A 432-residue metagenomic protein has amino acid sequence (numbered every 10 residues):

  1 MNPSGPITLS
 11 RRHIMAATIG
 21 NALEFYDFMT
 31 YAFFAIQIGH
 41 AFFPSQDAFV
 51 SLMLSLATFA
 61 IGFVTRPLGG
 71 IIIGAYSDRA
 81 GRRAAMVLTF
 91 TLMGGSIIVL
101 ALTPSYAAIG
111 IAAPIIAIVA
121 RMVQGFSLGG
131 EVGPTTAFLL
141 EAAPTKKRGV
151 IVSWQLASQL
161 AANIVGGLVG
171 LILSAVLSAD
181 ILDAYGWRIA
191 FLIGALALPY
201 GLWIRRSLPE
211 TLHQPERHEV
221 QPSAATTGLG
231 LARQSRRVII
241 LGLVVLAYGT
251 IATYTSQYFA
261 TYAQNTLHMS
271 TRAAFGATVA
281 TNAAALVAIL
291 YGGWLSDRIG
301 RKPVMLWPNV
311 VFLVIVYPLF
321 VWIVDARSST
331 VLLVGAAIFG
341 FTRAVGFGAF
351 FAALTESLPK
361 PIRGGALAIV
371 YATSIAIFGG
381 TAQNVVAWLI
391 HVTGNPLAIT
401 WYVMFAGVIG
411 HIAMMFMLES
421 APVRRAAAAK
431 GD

Functional and structural regions predicted by a protein language model:
A32, R236-A284, G379-Q383: Extracytoplasmic gate region of multi-pass secondary transporters
P44, T91-G110, V311-A326: C-terminal ends and interior cores of transmembrane alpha-helices in multi-pass membrane transporters/permeases
L56-A75, G94-S96, V279-G292: Central cavity-lining transmembrane alpha-helices of secondary-active solute carriers, predominantly the Major
R79-T91, R298-V310: Cytoplasmic membrane-interface "Motif A"-like loop-to-helix N-cap segments of 12-TM Major Facilitator Superfamily
G149-S174, V370-A382: Glycine-rich segments within core transmembrane alpha-helices of 12-TM secondary carriers
P199-R206, F405-D432: Multi-pass alpha-helical transporter architecture, strongest for 12-TM Major Facilitator/SLC carriers used
P303-F350: C-terminal transmembrane helical hairpin of 12-TM major facilitator-type secondary transporters
S357-T393: A late C-terminal transmembrane helix in Major Facilitator Superfamily
